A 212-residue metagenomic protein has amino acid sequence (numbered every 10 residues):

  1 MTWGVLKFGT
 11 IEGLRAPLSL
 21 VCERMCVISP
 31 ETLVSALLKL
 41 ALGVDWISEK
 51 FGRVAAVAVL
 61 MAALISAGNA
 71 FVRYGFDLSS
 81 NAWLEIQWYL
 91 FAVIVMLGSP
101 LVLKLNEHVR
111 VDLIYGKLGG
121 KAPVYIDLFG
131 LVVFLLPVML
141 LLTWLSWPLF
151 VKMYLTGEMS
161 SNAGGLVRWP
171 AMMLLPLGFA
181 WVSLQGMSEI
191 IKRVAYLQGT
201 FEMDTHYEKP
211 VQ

Functional and structural regions predicted by a protein language model:
M1-T10: Extreme N-terminal basic, low-complexity initiation segments that serve as generic localization/processing leaders
G4, L14-Q212: Alpha-helical transmembrane segments and membrane-interface helix-loop junctions in multi-pass membrane proteins
